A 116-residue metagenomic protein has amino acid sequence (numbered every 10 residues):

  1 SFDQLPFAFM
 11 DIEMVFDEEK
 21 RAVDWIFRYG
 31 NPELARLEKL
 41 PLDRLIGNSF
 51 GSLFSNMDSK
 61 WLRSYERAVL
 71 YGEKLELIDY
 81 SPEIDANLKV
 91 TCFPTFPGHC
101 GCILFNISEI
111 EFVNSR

Functional and structural regions predicted by a protein language model:
S1-E18, V113-R116: PAS/LOV and related PAS-like sensory modules
V15-E18, D79-A86: PAS-family sensory domains
D17-A22, L34-L45: PAS/PAS-like sensory domain cap-loop motif
F27-L34: N-terminal capping loop/helix in small sensory signaling domains highlighted by a polar->aromatic N-x2-3-F motif
L37, R44-I46, F50-L53, A68: Alpha-helical sensory/transduction surfaces in regulatory modules that relay environmental signals to outputs, spanning
L53-Y80: Terminal output helix/cap of sensory domains in signal transduction proteins
L88-F96, I103: PAS-family sensory domains
G98-R116: Sensory coupling linkers of modular signal transduction proteins
